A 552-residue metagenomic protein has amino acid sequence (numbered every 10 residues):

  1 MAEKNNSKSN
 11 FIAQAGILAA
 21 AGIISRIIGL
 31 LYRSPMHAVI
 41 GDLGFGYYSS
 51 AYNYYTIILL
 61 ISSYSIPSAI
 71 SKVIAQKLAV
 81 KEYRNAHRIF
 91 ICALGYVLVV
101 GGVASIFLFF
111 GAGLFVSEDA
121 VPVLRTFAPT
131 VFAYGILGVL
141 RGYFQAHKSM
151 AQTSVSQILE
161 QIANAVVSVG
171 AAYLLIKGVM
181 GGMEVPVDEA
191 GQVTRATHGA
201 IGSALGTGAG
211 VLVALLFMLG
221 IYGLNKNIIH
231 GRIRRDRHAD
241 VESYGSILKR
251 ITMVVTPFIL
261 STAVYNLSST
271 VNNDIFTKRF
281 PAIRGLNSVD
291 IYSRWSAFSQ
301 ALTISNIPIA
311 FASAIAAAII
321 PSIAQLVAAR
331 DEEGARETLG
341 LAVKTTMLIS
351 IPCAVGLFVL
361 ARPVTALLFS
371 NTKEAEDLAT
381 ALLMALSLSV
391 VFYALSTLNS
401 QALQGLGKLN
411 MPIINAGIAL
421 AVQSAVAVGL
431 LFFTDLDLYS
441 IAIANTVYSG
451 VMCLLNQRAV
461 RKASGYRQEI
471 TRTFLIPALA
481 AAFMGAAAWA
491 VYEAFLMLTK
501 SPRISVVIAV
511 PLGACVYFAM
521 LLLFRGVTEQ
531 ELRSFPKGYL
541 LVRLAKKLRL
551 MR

Functional and structural regions predicted by a protein language model:
M1-I28, R84, H238-Y265, E531-R552: N-terminal membrane topogenesis motif
S9-S68, S105, V169, T256-K278: Signature of the first transmembrane helix
S25, Y64-S71, T126-Q145, Q152-Q161 (+5 more regions): Short runs within selected transmembrane alpha-helices of multi-pass transporters and secretion channels
M36-I57, V193-I201, I247-V254, T277-S305 (+1 more regions): Interfacial/gating helices of multi-pass transporter permease domains
Y64-A79, A301, A310-A329: Helix-loop junctions and terminal segments of transmembrane helices in multi-pass membrane transport/translocation
A112-F127, Y292, F358-S389: Interfacial segments at transmembrane-helix termini and the short loops linking adjacent helices
A151, I162-L216, I221, N410 (+4 more regions): Membrane-interface helix-loop junctions in multi-pass transport and translocation proteins
A490-R552: Membrane-proximal transmembrane or re-entrant/amphipathic helices at the cytosolic face
